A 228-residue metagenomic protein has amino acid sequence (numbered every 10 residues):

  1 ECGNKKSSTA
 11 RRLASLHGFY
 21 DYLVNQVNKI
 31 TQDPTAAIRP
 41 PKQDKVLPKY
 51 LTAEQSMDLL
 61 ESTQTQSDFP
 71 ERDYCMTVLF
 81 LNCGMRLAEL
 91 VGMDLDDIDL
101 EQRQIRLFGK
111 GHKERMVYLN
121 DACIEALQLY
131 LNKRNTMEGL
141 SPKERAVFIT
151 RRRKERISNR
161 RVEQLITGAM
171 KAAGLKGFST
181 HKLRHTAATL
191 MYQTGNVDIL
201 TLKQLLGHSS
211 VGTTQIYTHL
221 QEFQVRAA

Functional and structural regions predicted by a protein language model:
E1-A228: Conserved catalytic core of the tyrosine transesterase superfamily
